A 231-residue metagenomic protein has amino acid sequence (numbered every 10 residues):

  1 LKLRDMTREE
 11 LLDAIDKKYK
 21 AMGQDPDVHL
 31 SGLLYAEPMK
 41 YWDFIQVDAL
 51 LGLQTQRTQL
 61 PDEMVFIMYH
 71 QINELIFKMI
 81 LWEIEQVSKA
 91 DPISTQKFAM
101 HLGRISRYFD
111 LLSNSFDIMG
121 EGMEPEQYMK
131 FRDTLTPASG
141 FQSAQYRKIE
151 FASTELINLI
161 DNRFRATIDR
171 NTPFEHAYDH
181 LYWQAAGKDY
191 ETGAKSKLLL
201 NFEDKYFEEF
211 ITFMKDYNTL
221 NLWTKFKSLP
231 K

Functional and structural regions predicted by a protein language model:
K2-K231: Surface-exposed peri-terminal alpha-helical interaction modules
